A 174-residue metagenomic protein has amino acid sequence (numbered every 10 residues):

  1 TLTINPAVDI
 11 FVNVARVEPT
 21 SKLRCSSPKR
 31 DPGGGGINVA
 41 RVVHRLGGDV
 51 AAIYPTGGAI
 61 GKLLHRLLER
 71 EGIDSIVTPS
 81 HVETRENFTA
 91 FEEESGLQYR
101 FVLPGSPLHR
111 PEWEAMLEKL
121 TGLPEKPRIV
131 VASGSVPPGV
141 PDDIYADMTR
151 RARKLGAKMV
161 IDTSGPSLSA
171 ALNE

Functional and structural regions predicted by a protein language model:
T1-I53, K62: Glycine-rich phosphate/adenosyl-contacting loop at the front of the ribokinase-like
T1-L2, Y54, V77, V131-A132 (+1 more regions): General beta-strand structural signal in soluble alpha/beta enzymes
T3-V8, H81-R85, G165: Short glycine-enriched loops at secondary-structure junctions
N5-A7, P104-S106, S135-P138: Short glycine-rich anion-binding loops that position phosphate/pyrophosphate groups of nucleotides and phosphorylated
R45-R128: Conserved N-terminal subdomain of the carbohydrate kinase-like
R128-E174: Conserved beta-alpha-beta core of the PfkB/ribokinase-like small-molecule kinase fold
